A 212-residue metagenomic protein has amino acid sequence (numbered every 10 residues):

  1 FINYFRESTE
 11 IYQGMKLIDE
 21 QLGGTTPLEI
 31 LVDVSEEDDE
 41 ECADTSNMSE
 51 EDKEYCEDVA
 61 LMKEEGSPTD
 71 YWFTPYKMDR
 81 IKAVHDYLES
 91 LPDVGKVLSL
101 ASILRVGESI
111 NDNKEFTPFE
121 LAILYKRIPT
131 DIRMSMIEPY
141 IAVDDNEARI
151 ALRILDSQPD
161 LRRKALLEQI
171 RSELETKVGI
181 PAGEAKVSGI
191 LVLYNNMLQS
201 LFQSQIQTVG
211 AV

Functional and structural regions predicted by a protein language model:
F1-V212: Extracytoplasmic
